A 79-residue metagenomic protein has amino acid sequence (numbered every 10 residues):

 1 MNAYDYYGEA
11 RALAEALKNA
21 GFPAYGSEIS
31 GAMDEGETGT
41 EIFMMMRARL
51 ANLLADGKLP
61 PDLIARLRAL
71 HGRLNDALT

Functional and structural regions predicted by a protein language model:
M1-T79: C-terminal-biased regions
